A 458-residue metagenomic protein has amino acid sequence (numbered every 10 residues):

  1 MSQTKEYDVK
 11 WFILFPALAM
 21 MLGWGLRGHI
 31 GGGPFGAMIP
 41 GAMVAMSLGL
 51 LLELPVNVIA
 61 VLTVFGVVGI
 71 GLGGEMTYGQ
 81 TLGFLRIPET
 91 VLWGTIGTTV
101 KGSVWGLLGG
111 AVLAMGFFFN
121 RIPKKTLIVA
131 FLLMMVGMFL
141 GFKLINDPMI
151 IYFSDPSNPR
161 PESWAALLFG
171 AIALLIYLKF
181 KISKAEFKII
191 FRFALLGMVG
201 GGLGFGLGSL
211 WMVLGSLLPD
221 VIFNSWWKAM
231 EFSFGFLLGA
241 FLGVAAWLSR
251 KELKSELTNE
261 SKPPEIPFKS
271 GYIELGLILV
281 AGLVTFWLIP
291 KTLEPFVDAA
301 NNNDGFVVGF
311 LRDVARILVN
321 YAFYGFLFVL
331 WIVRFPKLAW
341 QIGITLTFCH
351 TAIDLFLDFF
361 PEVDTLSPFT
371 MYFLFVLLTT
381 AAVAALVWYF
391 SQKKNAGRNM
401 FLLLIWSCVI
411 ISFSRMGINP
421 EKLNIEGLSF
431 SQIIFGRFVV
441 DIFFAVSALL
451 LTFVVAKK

Functional and structural regions predicted by a protein language model:
M1-G83, T90-V112, F117-I128, L449-V455: N-terminal signal-anchor module of multipass membrane proteins
M1-Y7, K188, L253-E274, F306: Membrane-interfacial, low-structure loops and terminal tails that flank and connect transmembrane helices in multi-pass
T4-E6, L22-I39, V56-I59, T81-K101 (+9 more regions): Membrane-helix interface and helix-disruption motif detector
G23-H29, L48-E53, F117-F118, I176-S183 (+3 more regions): Hydrophobic alpha-helical transmembrane segments
I39-G49, V100-G116, A165-L178, S233-E252 (+3 more regions): Hydrophobic cores of alpha-helical transmembrane segments in multi-pass inner/ER membrane proteins, independent
F65-T77, T98-G110, I128-N146, S163-L174 (+6 more regions): Alpha-helical transmembrane segments of multi-pass integral membrane proteins
F117-G137, L257-I266, S270-G276, S391-A396: Hydrophobic/aromatic interaction determinants used to assemble and anchor large protein complexes
G202-G215, E231-E256, A281-K291, R334 (+3 more regions): C-terminal transmembrane-bundle signature of multipass membrane proteins, characterized by strong activation on
